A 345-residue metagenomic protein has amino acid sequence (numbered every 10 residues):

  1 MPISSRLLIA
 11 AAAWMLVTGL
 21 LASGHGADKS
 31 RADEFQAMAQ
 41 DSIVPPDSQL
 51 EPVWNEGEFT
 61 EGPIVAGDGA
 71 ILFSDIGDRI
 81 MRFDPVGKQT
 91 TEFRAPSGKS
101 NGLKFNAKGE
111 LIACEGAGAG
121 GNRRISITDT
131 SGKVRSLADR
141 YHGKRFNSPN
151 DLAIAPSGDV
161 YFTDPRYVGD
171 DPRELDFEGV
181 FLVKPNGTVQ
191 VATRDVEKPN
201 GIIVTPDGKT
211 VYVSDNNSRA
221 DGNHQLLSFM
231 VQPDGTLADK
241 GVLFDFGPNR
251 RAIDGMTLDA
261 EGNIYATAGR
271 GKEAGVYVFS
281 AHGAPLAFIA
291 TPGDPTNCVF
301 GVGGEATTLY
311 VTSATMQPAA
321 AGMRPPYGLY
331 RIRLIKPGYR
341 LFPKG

Functional and structural regions predicted by a protein language model:
M1-A11: Bacterial N-terminal signal peptides that target proteins for export
M1-P2, L20, A27: Intrinsic disorder/low-complexity segments
A10-L20: Bacterial N-terminal signal peptides
S23-G345: Sequence-structural signature of mature extracellular/luminal beta-sheet repeat domains, prominently beta-propellers
